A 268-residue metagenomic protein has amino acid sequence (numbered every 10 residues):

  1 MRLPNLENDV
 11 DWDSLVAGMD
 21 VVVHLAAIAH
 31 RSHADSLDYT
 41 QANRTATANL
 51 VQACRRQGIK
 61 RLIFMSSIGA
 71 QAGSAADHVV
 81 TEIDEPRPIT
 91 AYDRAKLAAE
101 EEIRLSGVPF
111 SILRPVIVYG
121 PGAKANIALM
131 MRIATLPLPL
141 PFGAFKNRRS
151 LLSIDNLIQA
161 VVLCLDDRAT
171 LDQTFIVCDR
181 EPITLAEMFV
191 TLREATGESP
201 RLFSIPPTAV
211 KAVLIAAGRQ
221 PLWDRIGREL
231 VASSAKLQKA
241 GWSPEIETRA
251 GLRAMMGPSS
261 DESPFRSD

Functional and structural regions predicted by a protein language model:
P4-T45, N49, A53, I68-A70: NAD(P)H-binding glycine-rich loop region in Rossmannoid oxidoreductase-like domains and their noncatalytic homologs
D38-N49, P86, T90-A95, L152: Glycine-rich NAD(P)-binding loop of the Rossmann-fold in SDR/ketoreductase-type enzymes
A48-A91, S111: Conserved Rossmann-fold NAD(P)-dependent oxidoreductase catalytic core, especially the SDR/UDP-sugar
A72, S111-L129: Flexible, glycine-rich beta-alpha linker
R87-S111: Active-site Tyr-X1-5-Lys
G120, F142-R148, F175-P182, T191-G197 (+1 more regions): Glycine-rich Rossmann NAD(P)(H)-binding loop
A123-L129, G143-D166, D172-I176: Substrate-positioning beta->alpha
L163, D167-L222, R253-M256, E262-D268: Mid/C-terminal beta-alpha module of Rossmann-like enzyme folds, strongest in SDR-family dehydrogenases/epimerases
